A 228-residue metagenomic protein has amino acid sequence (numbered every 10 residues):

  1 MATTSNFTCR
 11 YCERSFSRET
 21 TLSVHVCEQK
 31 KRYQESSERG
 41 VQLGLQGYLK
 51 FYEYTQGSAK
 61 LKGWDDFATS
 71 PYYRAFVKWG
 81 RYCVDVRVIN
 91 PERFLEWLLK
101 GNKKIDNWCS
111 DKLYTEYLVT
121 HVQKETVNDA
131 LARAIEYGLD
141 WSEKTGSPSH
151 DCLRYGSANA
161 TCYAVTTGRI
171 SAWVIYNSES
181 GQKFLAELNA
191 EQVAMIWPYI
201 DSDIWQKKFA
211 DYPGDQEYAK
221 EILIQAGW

Functional and structural regions predicted by a protein language model:
A2-L45: C-terminal recognition-helix end and immediately following basic linker of small zinc-binding "finger" domains
V24, E28, L43, K50-Y54 (+12 more regions): Charged/polar, solvent-exposed surface patches and flexible loops
Q34-K78: Charged, amphipathic alpha-helical linkers/stalks
W64-S142: Extended alpha-helical scaffolding regions
E116-Y117, A134, G138-S142, H150 (+3 more regions): C-terminal "tail" modules appended to repeat-scaffold proteins
C152-W228: Charge-dense, extended regions
